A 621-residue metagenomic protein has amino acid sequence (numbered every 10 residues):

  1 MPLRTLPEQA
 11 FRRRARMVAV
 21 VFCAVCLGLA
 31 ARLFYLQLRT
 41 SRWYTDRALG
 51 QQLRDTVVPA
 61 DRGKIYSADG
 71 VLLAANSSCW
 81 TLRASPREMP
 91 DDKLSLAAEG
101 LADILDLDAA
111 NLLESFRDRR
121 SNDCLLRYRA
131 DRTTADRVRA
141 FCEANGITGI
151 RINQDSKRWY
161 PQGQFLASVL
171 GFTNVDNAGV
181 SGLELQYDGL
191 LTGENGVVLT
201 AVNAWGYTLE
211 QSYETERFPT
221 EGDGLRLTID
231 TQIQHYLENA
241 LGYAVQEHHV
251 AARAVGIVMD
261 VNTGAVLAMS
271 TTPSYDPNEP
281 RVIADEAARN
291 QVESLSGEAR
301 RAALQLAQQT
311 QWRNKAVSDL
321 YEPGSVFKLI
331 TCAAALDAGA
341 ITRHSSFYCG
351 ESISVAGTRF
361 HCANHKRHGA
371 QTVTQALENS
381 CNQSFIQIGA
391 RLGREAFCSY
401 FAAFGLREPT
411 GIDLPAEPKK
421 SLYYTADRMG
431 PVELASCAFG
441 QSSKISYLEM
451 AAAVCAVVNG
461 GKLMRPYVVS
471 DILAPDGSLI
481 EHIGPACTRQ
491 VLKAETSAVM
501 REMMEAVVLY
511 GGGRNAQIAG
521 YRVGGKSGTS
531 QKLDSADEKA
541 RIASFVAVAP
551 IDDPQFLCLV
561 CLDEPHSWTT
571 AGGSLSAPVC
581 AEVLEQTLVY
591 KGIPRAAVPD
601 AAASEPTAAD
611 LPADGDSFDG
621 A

Functional and structural regions predicted by a protein language model:
M1-L295, Q311, L320, E395-G405 (+4 more regions): Periplasmic/cell-envelope proteins involved in peptidoglycan metabolism and beta-lactam response
P2, L6, A74, N203-E216 (+6 more regions): Beta-lactam-recognizing serine transpeptidase/beta-lactamase-like catalytic domain environment
